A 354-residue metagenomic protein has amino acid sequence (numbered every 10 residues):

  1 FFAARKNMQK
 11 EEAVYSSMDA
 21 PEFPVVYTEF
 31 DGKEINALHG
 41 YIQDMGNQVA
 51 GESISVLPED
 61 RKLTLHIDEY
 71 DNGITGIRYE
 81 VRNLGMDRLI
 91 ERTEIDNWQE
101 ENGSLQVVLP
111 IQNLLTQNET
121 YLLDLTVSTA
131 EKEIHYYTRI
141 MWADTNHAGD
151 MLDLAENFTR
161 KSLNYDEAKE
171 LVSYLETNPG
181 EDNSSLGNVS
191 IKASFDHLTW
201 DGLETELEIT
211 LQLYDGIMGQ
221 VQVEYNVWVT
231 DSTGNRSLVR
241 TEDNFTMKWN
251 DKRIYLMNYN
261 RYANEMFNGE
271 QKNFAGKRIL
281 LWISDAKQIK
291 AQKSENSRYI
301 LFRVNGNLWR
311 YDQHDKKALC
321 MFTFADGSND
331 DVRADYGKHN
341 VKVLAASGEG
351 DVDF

Functional and structural regions predicted by a protein language model:
F2-E22: Ser/Thr/Pro/Gly-rich low-complexity linker/stalk segments immediately outside membranes or between
S17-Y79, G85-R88, T120-T199, I279-K316 (+3 more regions): Core segments of small alpha/beta cavity-forming domains
E91-E94, N258-Y259, A318-G327: Beta-propeller fold detector
W98-P110, D335-G337: Aromatic sugar-binding surface patches on proteins that engage polysaccharides or sugar-phosphate polymers
E101, L109-E119, A345-G348: Surface-exposed, short loops/turns at beta-strand junctions within beta-sandwich domains
Y121, L213-V227, V352-F354: A short hydrophobic beta-strand element
E208-L213, E242-K248, L344: Hydrophobic/aromatic beta-strand elements that line small-molecule binding cavities or substrate pockets in beta-rich
G219-L256, N260: Exposed beta-sheet edge and beta->alpha loop/turn motif
